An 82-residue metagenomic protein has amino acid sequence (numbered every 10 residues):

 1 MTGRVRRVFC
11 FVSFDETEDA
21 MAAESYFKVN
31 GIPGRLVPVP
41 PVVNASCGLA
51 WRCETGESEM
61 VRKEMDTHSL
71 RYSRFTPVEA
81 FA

Functional and structural regions predicted by a protein language model:
T2-R6: Solvent-exposed alpha-helices and their adjacent loops that cap or buttress functional pockets in soluble metabolic
R7-V8, T76: Short helix-onset patch at the extreme N-terminus, typifying the N->h transition of secretory signal peptides
V8-D66: Amphipathic, hydrophobic secondary-structure cores in small proteins
L36, L70-A82: Conserved short beta-strand edge segments in small beta-sheet-based binding/regulatory domains
